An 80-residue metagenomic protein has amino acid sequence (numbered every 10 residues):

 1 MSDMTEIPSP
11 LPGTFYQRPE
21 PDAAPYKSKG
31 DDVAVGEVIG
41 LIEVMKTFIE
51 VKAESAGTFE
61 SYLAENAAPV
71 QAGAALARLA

Functional and structural regions predicted by a protein language model:
M1-S2, A80: Absolute protein N-terminus
S2-A23, L41-E54: Short beta-strand-turn/beta-hairpin segments enriched in glycine/proline and small hydrophobics that form edge-strand
Q17-D32, E60-E65: Short histidine-centered loop motifs in beta-beta connectors
A23-A24, A34, A56, V70: Amphipathic alpha-helical interaction segments
S28-E50, Q71-A80: Short hydrophobic beta/alpha edge segments that flank linear recognition/processing sites
G57, Y62-L76: PDZ-domain C-terminal substructure recognizer with occasional recognition of PDZ-binding tails
